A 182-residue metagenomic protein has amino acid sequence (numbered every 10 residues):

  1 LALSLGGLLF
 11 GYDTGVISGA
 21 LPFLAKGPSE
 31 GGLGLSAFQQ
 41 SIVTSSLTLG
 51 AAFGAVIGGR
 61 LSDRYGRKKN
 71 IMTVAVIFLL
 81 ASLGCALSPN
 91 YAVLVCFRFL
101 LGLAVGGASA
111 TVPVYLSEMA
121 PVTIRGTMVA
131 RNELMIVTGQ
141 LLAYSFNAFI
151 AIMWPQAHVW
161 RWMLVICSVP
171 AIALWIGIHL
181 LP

Functional and structural regions predicted by a protein language model:
L1-P182: Transmembrane-helix signature of 12-pass secondary carriers
